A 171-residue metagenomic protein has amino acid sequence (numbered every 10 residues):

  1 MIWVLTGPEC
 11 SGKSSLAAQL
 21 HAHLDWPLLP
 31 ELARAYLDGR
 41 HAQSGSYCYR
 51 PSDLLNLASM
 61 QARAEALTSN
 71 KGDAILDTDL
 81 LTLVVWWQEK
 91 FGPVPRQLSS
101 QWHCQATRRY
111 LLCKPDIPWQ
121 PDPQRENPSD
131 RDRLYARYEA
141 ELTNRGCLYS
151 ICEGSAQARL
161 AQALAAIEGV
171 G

Functional and structural regions predicted by a protein language model:
M1-I2, R40, R109: Catalytic phosphate/metal-binding cores of nucleic-acid and nucleotide-processing enzymes, i.e., regions that mediate
L5: Hydrophobic anchor at the beta1->P-loop junction of P-loop NTPases
E9: The conserved Walker
K13: Conserved lysine of the Walker
A18, A22-A62: Conserved substrate/cofactor phosphate-moiety recognition/catalytic segment in nucleotide-dependent phosphotransferases
L55-Q105, Q120: Glycine-rich phosphate-binding loop used to anchor ATP phosphates in small-molecule kinases, encompassing both
F91-A158: A glycine- and Lys/Arg-enriched "phosphate-lid" helix/loop adjacent to the NTP-binding pocket of small-molecule kinases
